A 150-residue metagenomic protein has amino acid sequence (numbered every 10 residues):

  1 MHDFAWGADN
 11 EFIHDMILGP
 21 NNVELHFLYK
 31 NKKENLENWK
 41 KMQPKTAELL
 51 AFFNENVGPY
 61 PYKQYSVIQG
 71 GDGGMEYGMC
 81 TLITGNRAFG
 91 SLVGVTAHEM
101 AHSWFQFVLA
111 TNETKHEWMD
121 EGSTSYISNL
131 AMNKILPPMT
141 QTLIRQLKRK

Functional and structural regions predicted by a protein language model:
M1-A97, Y126-N129: Hydrophobic helix-coil surface modules that form long, contiguous segments used for peptide/substrate interaction
A51, R145-K150: Metalloprotease/metallohydrolase-associated module, dominated by Zn2+-dependent proteases
V57-Y62, L136-Q141, K150: Proline-centered turn/helix-capping motifs that create local helix->coil transitions or kinks
L82-L147: Zinc-dependent metallopeptidase catalytic helix centered on the HExxH motif and its immediate flanking segment
